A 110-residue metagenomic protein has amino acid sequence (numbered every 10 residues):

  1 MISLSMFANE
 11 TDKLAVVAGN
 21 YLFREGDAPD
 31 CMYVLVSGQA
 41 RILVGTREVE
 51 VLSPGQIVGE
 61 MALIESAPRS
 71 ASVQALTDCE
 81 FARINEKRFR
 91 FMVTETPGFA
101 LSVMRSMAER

Functional and structural regions predicted by a protein language model:
M1-R110: Cytosolic regulatory regions built on CNB/CRP/Popeye-like sensor folds
